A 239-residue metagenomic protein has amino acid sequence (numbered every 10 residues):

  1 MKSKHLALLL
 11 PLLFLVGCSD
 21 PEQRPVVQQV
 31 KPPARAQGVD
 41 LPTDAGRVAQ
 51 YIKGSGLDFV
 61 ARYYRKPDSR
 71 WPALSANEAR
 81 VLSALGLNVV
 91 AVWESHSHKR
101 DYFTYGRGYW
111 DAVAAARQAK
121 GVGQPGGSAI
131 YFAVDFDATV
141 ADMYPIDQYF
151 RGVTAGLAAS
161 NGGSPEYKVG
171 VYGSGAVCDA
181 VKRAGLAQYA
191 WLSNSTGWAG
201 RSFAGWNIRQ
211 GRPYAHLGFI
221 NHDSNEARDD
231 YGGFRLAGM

Functional and structural regions predicted by a protein language model:
M1-L6: Bacterial N-terminal signal peptides that target proteins for export
L15-G17: C-terminal motif of bacterial Sec signal peptides marking the signal peptidase cleavage site
S19-P21: Bacterial signal peptide processing site
Q29-A45, A49-I52, C178-M239: Functionally critical loop-and-helix segments that line ligand-binding/catalytic clefts of soluble enzyme domains
K31-D44, R62-D142, Y149: Substrate-binding cleft of extracellular glycoside hydrolase catalytic domains
R35-V39, F59-R62, V89-V92, S128-I130 (+3 more regions): Hydrophobic faces of well-ordered beta-strands that scaffold small-molecule active sites in alpha/beta enzyme cores
V113, D142-S164: Long, well-ordered alpha-helical scaffolding segments within enzyme catalytic domains, especially pronounced
S160-D179: Aromatic-lined carbohydrate-recognition surfaces of secreted/lumenal glycan-active proteins
